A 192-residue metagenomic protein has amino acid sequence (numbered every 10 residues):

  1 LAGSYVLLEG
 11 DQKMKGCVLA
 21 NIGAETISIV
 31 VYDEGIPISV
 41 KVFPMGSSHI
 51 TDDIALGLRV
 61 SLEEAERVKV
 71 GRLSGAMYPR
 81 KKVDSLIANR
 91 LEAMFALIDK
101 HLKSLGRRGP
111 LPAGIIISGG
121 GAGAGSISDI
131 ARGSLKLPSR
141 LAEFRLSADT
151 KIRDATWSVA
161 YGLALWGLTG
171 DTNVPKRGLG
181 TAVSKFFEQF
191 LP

Functional and structural regions predicted by a protein language model:
L1-L19, V30-P192: Helical "lid/coupling" subdomains associated with nucleotide-phosphate turnover
A24-S28: Short acidic, Gly/Ser-rich segments with clustered Asp/Glu that frequently serve as metal-coordination loops in enzyme
